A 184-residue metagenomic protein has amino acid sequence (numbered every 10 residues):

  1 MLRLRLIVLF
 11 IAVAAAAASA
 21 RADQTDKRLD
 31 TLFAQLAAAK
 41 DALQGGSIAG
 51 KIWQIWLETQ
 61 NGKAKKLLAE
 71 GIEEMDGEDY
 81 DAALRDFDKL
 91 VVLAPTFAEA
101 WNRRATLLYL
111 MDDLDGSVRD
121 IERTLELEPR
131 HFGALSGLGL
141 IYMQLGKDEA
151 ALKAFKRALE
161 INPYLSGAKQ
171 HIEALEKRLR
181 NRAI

Functional and structural regions predicted by a protein language model:
L2, A18-A69: N-terminal leader/linker segments that initiate helical-solenoid repeat arrays
V8-A15: Bacterial N-terminal signal peptides
K27, A38, S47, Q54-E58 (+2 more regions): Terminal, low-structured helical/coil segments at or just beyond the last alpha-helical repeat
A64-G133: Alpha-helical adaptor scaffolds
E70, R104-A105, L138, L145 (+1 more regions): Residue-level signature of tetratricopeptide-repeat
D76, L110-M111, Q144-L145, A174-N181: Register position in tetratricopeptide repeats
